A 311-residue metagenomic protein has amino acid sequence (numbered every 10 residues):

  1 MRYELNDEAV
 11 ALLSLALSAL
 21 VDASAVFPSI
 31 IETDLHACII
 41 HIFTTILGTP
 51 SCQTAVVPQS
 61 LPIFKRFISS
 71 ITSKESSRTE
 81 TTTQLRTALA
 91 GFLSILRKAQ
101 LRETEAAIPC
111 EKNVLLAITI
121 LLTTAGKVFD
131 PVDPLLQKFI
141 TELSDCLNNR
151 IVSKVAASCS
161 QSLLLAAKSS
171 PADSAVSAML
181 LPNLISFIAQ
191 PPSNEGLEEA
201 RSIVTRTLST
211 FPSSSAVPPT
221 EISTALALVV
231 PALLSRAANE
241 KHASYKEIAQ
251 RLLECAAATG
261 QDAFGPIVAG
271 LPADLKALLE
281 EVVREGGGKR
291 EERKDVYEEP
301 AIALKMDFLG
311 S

Functional and structural regions predicted by a protein language model:
M1-E4, L20, E32-C52, F67 (+5 more regions): Amphipathic alpha-helical segments within extended alpha-helical solenoids and repeat-rich scaffolds in large
M1-I31, L122: Extended alpha-solenoid helical-repeat scaffolds
L5-A16, C52-S60, E103-V114, I151-A156 (+3 more regions): Positions within the helices of HEAT/ARM-like alpha-solenoid repeats
V10, L135, K246-E247, E254-C255: Long, low-complexity, Ser/Pro/acidic-rich regulatory segments that adjoin or follow extended alpha-helical scaffold
A16-A25, I46-L47, S60-T72, V114-A125 (+6 more regions): Hydrophobic residues within the alpha-helices of tandem HEAT/HEAT-like
F27-I31, K74-R78, E103, V128-V132 (+6 more regions): Short, flexible/disordered secondary-structure transition segments
L101-R102, A106-A175: A contiguous, well-structured "functional interface" segment within a domain
A249, L253-S311: Eukaryotic acidic, Ser/Thr-rich intrinsically disordered low-complexity regions
